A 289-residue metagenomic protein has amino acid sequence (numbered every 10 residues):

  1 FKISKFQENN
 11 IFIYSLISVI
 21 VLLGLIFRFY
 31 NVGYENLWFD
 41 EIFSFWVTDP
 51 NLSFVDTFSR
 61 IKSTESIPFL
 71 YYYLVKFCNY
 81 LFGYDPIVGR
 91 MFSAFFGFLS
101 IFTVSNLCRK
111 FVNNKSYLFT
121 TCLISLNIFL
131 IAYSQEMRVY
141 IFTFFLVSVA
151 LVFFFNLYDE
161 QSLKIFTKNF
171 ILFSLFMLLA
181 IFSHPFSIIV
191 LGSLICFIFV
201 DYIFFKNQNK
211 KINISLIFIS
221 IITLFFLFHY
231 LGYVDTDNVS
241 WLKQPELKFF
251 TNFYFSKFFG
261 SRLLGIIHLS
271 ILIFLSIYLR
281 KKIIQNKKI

Functional and structural regions predicted by a protein language model:
F1-N10, L163-F166: Membrane-interfacial, low-structure loops and terminal tails that flank and connect transmembrane helices in multi-pass
I13: Nucleic acid-contacting regions in RNA/DNA-associated proteins, especially the beta1-alpha1 entry segment
I17-V112, Y117-S162, F166-I289: Membrane-proximal helix-loop-helix interfaces that form the catalytic/acceptor-binding platform of multi-pass membrane
